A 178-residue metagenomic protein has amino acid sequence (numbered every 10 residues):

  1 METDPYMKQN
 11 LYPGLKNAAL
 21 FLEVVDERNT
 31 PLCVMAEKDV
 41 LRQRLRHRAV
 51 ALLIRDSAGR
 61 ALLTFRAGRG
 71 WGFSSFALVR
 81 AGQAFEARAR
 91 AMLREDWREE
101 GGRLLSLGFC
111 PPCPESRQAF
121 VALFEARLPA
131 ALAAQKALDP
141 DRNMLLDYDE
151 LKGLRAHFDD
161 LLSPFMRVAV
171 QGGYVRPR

Functional and structural regions predicted by a protein language model:
E2-D4, R69-W71, F76, E115-R178: Nudix hydrolase/Nudix homology domain
D4-A51, S57: Acidic, metal-coordinating catalytic segment for phosphate/diphosphate chemistry, firing primarily on the Nudix
G14, L22, R60-A61, W71 (+1 more regions): A residue-level structural signature of the nucleotidyltransferase/glycosyltransferase Rossmann-like core
V25-D26, R55, D139, Y148: Hydrophobic alpha-helical segments, especially N-terminal targeting/anchoring helices
V34, T64, L107-F109: Residue-level detector of high-confidence beta-strand sites
A49-L78: A glycine-rich, hydrophobic loop/mini-helix early in the fold
W71-F73, V79-R90, R94-L132: Active-site segment of metal-dependent pyrophosphate-handling enzymes, primarily the Nudix hydrolase catalytic core
